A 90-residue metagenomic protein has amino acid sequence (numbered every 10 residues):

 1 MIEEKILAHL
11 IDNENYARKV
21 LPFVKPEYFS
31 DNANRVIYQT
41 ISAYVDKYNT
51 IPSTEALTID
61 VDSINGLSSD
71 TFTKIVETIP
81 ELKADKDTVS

Functional and structural regions predicted by a protein language model:
M1-S90: Noncatalytic partner-interaction/assembly domains of nucleic-acid and motor enzyme complexes, especially the accessory
